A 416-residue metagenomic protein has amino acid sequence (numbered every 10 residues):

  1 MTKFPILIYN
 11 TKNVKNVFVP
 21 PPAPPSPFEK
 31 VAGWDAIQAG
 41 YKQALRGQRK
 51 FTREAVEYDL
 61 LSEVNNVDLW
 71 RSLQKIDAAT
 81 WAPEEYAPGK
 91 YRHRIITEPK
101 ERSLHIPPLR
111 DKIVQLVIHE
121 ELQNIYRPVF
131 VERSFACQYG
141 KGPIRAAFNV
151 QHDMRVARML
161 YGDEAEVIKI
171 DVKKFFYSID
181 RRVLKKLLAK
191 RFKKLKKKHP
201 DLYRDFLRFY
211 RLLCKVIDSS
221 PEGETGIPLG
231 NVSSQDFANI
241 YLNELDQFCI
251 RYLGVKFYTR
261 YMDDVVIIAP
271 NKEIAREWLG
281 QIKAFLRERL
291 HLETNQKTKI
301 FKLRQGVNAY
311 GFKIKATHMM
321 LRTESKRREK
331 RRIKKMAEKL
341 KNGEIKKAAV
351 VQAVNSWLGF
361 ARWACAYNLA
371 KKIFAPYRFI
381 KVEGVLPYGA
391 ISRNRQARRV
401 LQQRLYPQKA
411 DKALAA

Functional and structural regions predicted by a protein language model:
M1-K75, R404-A416: Non-catalytic, polymerase-adjacent accessory regions of viral genome-replication enzymes
P27, H119-D180: Active-site-proximal segment of RNA-dependent polymerases
F51-V56, G89-I113, V129-K141, V216-N239: Short, conserved non-catalytic motifs in the polymerase core
N65-K100: Active-site-flanking structural segment that lines cofactor/substrate pockets
G89-Y91, T259-D263, N295-K297: Short Gly/Ser/Thr- and Asp/Glu-enriched loop/turn motifs at secondary-structure junctions
P107, L116, S219-G223, P228 (+2 more regions): Right-hand nucleic-acid polymerase module
D153, A157-M262, I267-Q281, F301 (+2 more regions): Conserved polymerase palm-domain catalytic core
